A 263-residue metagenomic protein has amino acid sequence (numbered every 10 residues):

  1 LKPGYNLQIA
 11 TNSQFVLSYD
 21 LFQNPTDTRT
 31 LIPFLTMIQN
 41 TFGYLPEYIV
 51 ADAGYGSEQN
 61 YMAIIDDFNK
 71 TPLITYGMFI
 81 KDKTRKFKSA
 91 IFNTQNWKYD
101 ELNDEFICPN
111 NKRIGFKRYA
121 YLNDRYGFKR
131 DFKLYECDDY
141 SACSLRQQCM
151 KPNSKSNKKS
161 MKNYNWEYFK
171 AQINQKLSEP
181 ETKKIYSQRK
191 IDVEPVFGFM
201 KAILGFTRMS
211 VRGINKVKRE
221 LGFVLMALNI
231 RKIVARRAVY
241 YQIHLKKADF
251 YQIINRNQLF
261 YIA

Functional and structural regions predicted by a protein language model:
L1-A263: Anion-binding and metal-coordination hotspots
